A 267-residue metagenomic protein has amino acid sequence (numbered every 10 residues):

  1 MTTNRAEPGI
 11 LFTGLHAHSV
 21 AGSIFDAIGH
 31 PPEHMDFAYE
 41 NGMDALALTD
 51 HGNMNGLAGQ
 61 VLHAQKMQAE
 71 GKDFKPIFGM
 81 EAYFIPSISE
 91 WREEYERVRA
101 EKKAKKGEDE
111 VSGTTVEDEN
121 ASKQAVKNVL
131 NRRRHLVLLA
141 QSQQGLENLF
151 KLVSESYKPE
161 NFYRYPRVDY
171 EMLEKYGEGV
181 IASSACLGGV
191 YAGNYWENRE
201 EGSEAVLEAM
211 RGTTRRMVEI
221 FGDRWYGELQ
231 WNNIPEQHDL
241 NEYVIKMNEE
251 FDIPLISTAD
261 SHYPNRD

Functional and structural regions predicted by a protein language model:
M1-D267: Phosphodiester-processing cores and adjacent nucleic acid-binding clamps
